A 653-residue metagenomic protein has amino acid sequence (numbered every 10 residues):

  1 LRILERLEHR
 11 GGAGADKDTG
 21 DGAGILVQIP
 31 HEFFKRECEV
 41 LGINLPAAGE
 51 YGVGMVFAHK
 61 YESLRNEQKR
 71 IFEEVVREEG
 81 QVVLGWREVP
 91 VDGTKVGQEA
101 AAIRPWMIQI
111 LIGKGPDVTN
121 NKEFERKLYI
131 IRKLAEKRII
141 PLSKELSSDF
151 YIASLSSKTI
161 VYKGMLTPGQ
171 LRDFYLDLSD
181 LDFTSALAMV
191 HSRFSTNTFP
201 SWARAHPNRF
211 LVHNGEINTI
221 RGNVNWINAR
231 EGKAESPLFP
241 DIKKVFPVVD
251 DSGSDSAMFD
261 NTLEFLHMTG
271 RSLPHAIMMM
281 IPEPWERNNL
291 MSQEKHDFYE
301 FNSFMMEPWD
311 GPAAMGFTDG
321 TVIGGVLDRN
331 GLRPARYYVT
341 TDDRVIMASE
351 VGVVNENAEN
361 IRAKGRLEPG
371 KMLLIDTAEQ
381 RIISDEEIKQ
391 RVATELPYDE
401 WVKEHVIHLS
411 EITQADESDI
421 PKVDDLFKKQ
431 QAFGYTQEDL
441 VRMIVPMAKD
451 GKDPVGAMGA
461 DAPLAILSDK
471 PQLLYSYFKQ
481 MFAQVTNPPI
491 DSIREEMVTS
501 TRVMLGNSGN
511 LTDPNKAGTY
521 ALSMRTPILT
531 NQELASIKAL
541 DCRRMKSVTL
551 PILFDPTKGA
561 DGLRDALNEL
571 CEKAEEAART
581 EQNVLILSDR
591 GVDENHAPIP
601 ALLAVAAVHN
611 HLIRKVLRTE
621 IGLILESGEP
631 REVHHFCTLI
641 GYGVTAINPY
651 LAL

Functional and structural regions predicted by a protein language model:
L1-N510, N515, T530, L540-D541: Conserved short alpha-helical segments that host acidic/polar catalytic motifs at enzyme active sites
G215, G622-V633: Glycine-rich beta-to-alpha transition loops that act as phosphate-gripper elements at the mouths of alpha/beta enzyme
L373, D589, V608, L639: Conserved, mostly hydrophobic/aromatic
Q480, Q484-N487, M497-D565, E569 (+1 more regions): Active-site cores of enzymes that catalyze phosphoryl transfer or operate on phosphate-rich substrates
V548-L550, L585, I621-S627, I647-P649: Hydrophobic faces of well-ordered beta-strands that scaffold small-molecule active sites in alpha/beta enzyme cores
A597-L623: Alpha-helix-loop-beta-strand connector modules within alpha/beta enzyme cores
E629-G643: Catalytic cores of alpha/beta
I640-L653: Glycine-rich phosphate-binding active-site loops on the catalytic face of alpha/beta enzymes
